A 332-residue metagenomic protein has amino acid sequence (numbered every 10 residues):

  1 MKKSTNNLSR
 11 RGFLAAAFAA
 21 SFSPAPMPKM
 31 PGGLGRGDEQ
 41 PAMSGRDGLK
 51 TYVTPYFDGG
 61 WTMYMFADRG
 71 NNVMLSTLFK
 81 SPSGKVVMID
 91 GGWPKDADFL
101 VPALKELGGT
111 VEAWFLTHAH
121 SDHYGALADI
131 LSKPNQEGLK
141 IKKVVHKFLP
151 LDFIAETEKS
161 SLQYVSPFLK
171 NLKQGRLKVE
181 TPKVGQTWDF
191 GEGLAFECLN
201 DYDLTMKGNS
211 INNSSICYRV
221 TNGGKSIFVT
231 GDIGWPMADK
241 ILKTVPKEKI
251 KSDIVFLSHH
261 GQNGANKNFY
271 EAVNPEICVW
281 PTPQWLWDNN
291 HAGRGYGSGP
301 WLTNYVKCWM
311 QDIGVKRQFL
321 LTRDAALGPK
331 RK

Functional and structural regions predicted by a protein language model:
K2-A20: N-terminal secretory signal peptides and thylakoid transit peptides that target proteins across membranes
P24-P26: N-terminal Sec signal peptide cleavage junction
G32-G109, T181-I250, A325-K332: Core dinuclear metal-dependent hydrolase active-site scaffold
V73, K95-D96, A119-G125, L151-I154 (+3 more regions): Active-site environment of divalent metal-dependent phosphoester hydrolases
G84, P94-H146, T244-Q262, N274-V279: Active-site metal-binding motif and surrounding structural segment of the metallo-beta-lactamase
F99, G125-D129, P167, K240 (+2 more regions): Extracytoplasmic/secreted proteins, especially bacterial periplasmic and envelope-associated proteins
G125-P134, A155-Q163, K267-Y270: Metal-dependent catalytic neighborhoods of phosphoester/phosphodiester hydrolases
K143-V145, L149-N212, I277, T282-K332: Binuclear metal-ion centers of metallo-dependent hydrolases, dominated by the metallo-beta-lactamase
